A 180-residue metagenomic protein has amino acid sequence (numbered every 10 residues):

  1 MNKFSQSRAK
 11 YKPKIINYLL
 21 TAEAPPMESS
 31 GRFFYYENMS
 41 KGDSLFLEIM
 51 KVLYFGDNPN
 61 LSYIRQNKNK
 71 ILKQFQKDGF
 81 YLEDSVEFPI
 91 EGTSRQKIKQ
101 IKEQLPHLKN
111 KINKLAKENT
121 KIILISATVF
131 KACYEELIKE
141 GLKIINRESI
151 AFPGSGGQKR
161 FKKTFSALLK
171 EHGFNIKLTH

Functional and structural regions predicted by a protein language model:
M1, L124, K159, K177-H180: Intrinsically disordered, charged low-complexity linkers and terminal tails that flank or connect structured domains
M1-E136, E140, I144: A polyanion-binding, active-site-adjacent surface
M50-N58, L142-N175: Short, flexible loop segments at boundaries between secondary-structure elements
